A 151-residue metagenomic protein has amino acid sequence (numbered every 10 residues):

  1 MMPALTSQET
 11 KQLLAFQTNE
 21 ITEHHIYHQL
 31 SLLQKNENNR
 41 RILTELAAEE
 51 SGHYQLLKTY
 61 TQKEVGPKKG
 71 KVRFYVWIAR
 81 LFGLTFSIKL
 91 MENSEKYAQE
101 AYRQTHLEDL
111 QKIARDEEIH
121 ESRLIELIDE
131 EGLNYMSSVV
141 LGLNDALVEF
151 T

Functional and structural regions predicted by a protein language model:
M1-L147, T151: Non-heme di-metal
